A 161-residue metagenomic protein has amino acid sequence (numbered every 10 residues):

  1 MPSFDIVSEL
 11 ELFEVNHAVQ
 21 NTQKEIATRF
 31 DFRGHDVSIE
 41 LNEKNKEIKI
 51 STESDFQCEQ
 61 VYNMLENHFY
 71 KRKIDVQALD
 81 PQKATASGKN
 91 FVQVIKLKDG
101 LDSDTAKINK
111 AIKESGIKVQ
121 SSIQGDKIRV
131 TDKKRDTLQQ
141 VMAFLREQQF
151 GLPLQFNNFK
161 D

Functional and structural regions predicted by a protein language model:
S3-F13, H17-N21, E25-Q93, G100-K107 (+5 more regions): N-terminal intrinsically disordered, cationic/polar leader segments that include organellar targeting peptides
Q124: Short beta-strand-loop elements within alpha/beta enzyme cores that line or abut nucleotide/cofactor pockets
